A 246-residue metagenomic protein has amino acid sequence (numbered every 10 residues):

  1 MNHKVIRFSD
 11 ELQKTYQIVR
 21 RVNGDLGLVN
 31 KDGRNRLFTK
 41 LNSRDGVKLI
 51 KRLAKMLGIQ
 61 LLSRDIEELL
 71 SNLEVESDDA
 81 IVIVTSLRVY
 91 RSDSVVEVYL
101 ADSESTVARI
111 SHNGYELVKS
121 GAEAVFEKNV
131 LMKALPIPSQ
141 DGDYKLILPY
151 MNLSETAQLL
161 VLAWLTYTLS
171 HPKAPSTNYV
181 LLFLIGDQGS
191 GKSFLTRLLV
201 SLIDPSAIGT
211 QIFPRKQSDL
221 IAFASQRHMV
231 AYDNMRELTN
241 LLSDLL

Functional and structural regions predicted by a protein language model:
M1-I137, T156: N-terminal nucleic-acid engagement/recognition segments and initiation subdomains in replication, restriction
L37, N152-L153, G186, D233-E237: Generic amphipathic alpha-helical segments used as scaffolds and interaction surfaces in large, multi-domain proteins
S63, L159, T239-S243: Amphipathic alpha-helical transducer elements in NTP-driven molecular machines
E97-Y99, F183, V230-A231: Structured core elements
T106-I110, S193, T239-L241: Short helix/loop capping segments that flank catalytic or ligand/cofactor-binding pockets
G114-H228: P-loop NTPase catalytic core of nucleic-acid-dependent motor ATPases
L220-L246: Conserved nucleotide-sensing/catalytic segment adjacent to the nucleotide-binding pocket in NTP-handling enzymes
